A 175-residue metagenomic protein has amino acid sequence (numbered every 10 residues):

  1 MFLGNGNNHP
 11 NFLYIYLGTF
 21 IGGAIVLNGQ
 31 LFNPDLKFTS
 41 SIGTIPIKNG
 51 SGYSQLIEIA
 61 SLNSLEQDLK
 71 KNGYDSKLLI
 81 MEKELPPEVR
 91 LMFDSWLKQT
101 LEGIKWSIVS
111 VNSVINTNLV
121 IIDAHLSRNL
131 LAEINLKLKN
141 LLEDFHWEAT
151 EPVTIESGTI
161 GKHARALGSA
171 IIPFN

Functional and structural regions predicted by a protein language model:
M1-G52, G168, I172-F174: Phosphate-binding/catalytic loop of phosphoryl-transfer enzymes
L3-G6, N49-N175: ATP-binding/phosphotransfer module of carbohydrate and carboxylate kinases, centering on a glycine-rich
